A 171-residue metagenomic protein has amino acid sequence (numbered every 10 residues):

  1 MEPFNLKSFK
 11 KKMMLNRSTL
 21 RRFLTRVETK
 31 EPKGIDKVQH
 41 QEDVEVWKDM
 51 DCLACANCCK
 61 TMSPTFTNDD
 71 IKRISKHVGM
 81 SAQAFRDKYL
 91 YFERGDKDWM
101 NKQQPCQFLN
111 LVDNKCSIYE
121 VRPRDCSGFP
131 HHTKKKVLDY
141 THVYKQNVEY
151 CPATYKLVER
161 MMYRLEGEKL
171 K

Functional and structural regions predicted by a protein language model:
M1-K171: Short loop/turn segments that flank or connect secondary-structure elements
